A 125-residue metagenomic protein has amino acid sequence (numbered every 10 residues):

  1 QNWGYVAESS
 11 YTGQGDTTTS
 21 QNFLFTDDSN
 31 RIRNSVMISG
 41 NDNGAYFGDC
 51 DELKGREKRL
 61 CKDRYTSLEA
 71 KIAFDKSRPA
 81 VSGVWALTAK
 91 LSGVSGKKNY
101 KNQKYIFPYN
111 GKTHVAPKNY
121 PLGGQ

Functional and structural regions predicted by a protein language model:
Q1-T19: Extracellular-facing segments of soluble proteins and assemblies that are Gly/Ser/Thr-biased and enriched in aromatics
G13, T18-Q125: Acidic, small-residue rich beta-repeat scaffolds with periodic aromatic anchors
